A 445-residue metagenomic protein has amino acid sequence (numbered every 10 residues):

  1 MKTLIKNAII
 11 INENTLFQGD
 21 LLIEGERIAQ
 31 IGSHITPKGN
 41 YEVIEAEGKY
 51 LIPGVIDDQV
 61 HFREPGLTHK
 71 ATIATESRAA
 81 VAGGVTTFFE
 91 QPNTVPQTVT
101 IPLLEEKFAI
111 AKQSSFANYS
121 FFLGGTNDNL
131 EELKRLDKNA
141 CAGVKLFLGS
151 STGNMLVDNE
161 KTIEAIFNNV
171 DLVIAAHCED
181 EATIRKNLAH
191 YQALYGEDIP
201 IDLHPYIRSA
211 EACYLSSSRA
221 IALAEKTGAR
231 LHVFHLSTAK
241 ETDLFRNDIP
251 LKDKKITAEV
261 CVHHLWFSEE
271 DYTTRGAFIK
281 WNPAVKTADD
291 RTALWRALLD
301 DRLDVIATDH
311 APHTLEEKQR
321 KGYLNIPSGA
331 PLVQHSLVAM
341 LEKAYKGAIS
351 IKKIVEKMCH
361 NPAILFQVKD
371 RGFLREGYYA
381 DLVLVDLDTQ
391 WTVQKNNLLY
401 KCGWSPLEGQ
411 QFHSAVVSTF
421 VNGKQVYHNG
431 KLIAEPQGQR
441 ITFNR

Functional and structural regions predicted by a protein language model:
M1-L4, I9-P53: Histidine-rich, glycine-flanked metal-binding segment
A8, G322, E376-T442: C-terminal cap of metal-dependent C-N hydrolases
A8, L21, E26, G48 (+15 more regions): Divalent metal-coordination and catalytic microenvironments
K49-S114: Metal-associated gating/positioning segment near the N- to mid-region
H61-K70, T86-I101, F121-E131, F147-D158 (+3 more regions): Divalent metal-binding segments
A109-G125: A glycine-rich helix N-cap at a beta->alpha junction
E131-I306: Histidine/acidic residue-rich metal-binding segments in metalloenzymes
D198-R219, L223-G228, F278, L299-D300 (+2 more regions): His/Asp/Glu-enriched, well-ordered alpha-helical/loop segment that forms or immediately abuts the divalent-metal
